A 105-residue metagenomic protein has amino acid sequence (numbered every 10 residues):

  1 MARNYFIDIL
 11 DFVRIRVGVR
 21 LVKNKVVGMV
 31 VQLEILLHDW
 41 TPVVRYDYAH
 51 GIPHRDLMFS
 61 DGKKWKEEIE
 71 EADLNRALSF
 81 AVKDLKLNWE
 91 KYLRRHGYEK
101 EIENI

Functional and structural regions predicted by a protein language model:
M1-L37: Negatively charged, low-complexity tracts enriched in Asp/Glu with abundant Ser/Thr
N4, R45-D47, K91, G97: Intrinsically disordered, low-complexity N-terminal regions enriched in serine/proline/glycine with scattered basic
Y5-D8, P53, A81: Exposed, low-complexity/repetitive linear segments and helix-based recognition motifs, biased toward charged/polar
D8-L10, K23, M58, G62 (+1 more regions): Residue-level signal for well-ordered alpha-helical segments
D11, V44, P53-S60, R95-I105: A short, terminal or domain-edge coil/loop segment
M29-W65: A short, structured beta-strand/loop element
G62-I105: Acidic, low-complexity intrinsically disordered segments
